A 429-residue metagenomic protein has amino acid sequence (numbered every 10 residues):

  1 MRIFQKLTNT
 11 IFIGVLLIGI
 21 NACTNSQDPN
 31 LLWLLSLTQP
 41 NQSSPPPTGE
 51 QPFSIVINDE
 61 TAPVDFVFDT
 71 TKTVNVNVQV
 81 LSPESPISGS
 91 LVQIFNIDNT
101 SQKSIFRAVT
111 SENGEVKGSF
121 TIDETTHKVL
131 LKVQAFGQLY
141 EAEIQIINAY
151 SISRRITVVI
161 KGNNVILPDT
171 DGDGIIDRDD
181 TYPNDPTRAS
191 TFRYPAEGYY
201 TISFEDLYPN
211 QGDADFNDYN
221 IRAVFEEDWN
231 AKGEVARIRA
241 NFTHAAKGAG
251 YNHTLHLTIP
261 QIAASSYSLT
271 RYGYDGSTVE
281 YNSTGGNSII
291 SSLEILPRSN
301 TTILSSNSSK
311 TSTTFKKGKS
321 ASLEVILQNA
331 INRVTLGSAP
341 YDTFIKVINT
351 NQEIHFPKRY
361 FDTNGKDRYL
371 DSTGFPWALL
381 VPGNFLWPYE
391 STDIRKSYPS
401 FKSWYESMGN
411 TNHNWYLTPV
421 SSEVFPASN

Functional and structural regions predicted by a protein language model:
G19-S54, L167, Y182: Bacterial Sec-dependent N-terminal signal peptides
L32, G162-I202: Extracellular calcium-associated, cysteine-rich motifs in secreted modular proteins
P45-V67, L139-P168: Extracellular beta-sheet/turn segments enriched in Thr/Pro/Gly and aliphatic residues
V64-F66, N77-I87, Q211: Structural motif
K72-V74, P83-S101, F216, N252-T254: Short, ordered, surface-exposed loop/turn motifs in non-cytosolic proteins
S85, S111-L130, Q134-F136, I144-N148 (+1 more regions): Short Pro-Gly-centered beta-turn/loop motif in secreted/extracellular proteins
T100-E115: Short, acidic Ser/Thr/Gly-rich low-complexity loop/linker segments typical of extracellular and cell-surface proteins
G285, S291-N429: A eukaryote-biased signal for long
